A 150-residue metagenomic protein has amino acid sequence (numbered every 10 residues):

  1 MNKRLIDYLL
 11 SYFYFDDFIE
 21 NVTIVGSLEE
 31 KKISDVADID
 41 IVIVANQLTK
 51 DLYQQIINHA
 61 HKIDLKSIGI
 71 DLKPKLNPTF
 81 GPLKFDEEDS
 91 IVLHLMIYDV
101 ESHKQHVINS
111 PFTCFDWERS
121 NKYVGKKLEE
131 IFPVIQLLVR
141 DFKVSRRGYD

Functional and structural regions predicted by a protein language model:
M1-F18, E29-V36, A45-D150: Catalytic core of pol beta-like nucleotidyltransferases
N21-I24: Hydrophobic/anchoring residues in structured secondary elements
D38-D40: Acidic Asp/Glu-based divalent-cation binding sites
